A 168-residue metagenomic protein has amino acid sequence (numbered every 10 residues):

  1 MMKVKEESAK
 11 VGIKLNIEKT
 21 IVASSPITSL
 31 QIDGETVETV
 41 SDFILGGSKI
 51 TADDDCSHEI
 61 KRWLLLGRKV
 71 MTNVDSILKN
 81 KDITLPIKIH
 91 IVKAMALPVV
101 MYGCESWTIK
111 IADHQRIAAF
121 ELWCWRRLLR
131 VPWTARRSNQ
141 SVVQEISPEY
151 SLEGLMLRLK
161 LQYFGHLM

Functional and structural regions predicted by a protein language model:
M1-R158, Q162: Nucleotidyl polymerases of mobile genetic elements and RNA viruses
